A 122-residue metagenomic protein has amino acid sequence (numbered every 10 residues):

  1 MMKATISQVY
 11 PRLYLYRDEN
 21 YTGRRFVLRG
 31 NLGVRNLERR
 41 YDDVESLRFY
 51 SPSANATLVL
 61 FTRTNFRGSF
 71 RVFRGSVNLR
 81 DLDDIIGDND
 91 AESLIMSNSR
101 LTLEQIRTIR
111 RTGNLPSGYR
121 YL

Functional and structural regions predicted by a protein language model:
M1-L122: Compact beta-sheet-dominated domain cores in extracellular/mature segments
